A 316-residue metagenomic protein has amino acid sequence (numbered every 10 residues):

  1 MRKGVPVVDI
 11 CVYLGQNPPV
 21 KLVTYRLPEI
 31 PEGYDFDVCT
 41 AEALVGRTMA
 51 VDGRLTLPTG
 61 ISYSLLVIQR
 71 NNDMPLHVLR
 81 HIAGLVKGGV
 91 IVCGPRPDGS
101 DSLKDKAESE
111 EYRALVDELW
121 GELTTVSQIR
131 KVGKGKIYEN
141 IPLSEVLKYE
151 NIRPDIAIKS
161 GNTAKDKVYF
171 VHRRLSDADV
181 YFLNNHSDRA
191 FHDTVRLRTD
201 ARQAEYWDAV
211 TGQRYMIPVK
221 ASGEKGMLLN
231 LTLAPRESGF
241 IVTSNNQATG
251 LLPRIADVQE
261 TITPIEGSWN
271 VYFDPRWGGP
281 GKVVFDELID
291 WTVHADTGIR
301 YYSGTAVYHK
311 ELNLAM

Functional and structural regions predicted by a protein language model:
M1-T305, N313-M316: Carbohydrate-binding surfaces of carbohydrate-active enzymes
